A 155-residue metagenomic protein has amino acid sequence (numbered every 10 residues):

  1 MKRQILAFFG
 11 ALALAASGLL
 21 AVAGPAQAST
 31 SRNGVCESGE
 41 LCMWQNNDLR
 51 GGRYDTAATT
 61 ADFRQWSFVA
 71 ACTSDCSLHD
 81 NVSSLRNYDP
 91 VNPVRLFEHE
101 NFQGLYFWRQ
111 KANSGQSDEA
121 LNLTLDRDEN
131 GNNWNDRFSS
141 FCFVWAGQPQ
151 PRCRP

Functional and structural regions predicted by a protein language model:
K2-G10, G24-P155: Compact beta-sheet-dominated domain cores in extracellular/mature segments
A16-P25: C-terminal segment of classical bacterial N-terminal signal peptides
